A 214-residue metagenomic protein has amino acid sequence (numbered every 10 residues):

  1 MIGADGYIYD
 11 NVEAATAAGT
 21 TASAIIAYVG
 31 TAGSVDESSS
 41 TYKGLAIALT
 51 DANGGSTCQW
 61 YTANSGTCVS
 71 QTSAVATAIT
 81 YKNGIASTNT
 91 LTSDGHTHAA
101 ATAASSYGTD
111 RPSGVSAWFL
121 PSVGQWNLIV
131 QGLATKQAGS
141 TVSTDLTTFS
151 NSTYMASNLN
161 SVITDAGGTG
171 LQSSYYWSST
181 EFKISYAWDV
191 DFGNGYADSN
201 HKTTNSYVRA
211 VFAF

Functional and structural regions predicted by a protein language model:
M1-G114, K202-F214: Short, compositionally biased
I47, L120-P121: Short hydrophobic beta-strand that contains or immediately precedes a catalytic carboxylate
G66-C68, A138-T141, N194-D198: Short, low-complexity, polar/charged sequence segments that are solvent-exposed and flexible
L91-S93, A101-A117, V123-F192, A213: An exposed tryptophan-centered "aromatic clamp" motif
Y186-F212: Disulfide-stabilized extracellular recognition modules
